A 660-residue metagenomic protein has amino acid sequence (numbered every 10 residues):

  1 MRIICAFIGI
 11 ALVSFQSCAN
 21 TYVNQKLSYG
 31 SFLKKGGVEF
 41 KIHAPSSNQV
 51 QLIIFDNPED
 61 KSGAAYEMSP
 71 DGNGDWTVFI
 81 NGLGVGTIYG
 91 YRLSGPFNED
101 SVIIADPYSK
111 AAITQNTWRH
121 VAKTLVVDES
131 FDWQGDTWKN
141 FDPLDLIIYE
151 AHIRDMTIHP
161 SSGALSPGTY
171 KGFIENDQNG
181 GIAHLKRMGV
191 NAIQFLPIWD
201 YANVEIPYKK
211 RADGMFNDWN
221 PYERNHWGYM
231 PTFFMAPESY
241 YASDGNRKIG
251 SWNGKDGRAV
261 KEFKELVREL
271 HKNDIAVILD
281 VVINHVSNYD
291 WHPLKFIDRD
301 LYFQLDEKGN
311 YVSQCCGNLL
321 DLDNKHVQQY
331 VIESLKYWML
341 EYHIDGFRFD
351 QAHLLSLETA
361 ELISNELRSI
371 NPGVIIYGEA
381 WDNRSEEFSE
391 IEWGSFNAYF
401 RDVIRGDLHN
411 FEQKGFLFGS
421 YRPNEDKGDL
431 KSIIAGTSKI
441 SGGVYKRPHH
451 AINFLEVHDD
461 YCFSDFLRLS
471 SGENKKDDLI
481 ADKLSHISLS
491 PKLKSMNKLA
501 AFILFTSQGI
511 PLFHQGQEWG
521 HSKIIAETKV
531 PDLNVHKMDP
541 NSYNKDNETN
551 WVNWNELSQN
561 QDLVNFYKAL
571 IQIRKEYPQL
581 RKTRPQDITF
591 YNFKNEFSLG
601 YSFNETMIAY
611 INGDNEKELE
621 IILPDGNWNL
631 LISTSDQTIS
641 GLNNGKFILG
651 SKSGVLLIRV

Functional and structural regions predicted by a protein language model:
N20-K35, D71-D75, F79-E150, D155-T169: The feature marks proteins involved in alpha-glucan
K34-N48, Q572, T589-P624: Carbohydrate-binding surface patches
I42, Y91, A151, F195 (+8 more regions): Conserved, mostly hydrophobic/aromatic
A44, G86-T87, G641-V660: C-terminal beta-strand-rich structural cap/linker in extracellular carbohydrate-active enzymes
Y91, W554-I588: Aromatic- and carboxylate-lined catalytic core of secreted/periplasmic carbohydrate-active enzymes
W118, S364-L533, P578-R581, P585 (+2 more regions): Conserved alpha/beta catalytic core and glycan-binding cleft of carbohydrate-active enzymes
R154-Y342, L355, A360-N371, I375: Substrate-binding/active-site clefts of carbohydrate-active enzymes
H458, G626, G650-G654: Tight coil/turn sites that cap or link beta-strands
